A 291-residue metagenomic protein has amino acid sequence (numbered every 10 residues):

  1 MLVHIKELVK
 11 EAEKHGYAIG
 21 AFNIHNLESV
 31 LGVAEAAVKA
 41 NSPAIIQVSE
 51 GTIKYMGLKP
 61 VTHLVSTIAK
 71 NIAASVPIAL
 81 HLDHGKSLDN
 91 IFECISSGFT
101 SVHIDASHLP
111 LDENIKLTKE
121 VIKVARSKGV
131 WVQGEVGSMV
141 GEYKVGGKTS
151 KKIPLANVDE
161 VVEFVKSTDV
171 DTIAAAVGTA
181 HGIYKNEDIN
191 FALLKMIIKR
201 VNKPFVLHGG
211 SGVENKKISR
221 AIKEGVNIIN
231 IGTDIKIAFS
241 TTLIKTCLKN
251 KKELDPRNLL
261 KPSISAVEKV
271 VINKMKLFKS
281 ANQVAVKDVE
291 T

Functional and structural regions predicted by a protein language model:
M1-V3, T291: Basic/polar N-terminal segments that are highly enriched at the extreme N-terminus, encompassing both cleavable
V3-E11, N26-T52, K59-S75, A79 (+5 more regions): Alpha/beta enzyme core
V9, E13-I24, N282, V286: Terminal accessory/targeting
H15-G16, H103, E253-P256: A short, mixed-charge helix-start or loop-turn motif at secondary-structure junctions
Y17-H25, S49-I53, P262: A short N-terminal beta->alpha junction/helix N-cap motif
Y55, H108, K261, S265: Charge-dense, low-complexity intrinsically disordered segments
L207-G209: Thr-Gly-centered strand-to-loop micro-motif
E214-T291: C-terminal alpha-helical cap/extension of soluble enzyme domains
